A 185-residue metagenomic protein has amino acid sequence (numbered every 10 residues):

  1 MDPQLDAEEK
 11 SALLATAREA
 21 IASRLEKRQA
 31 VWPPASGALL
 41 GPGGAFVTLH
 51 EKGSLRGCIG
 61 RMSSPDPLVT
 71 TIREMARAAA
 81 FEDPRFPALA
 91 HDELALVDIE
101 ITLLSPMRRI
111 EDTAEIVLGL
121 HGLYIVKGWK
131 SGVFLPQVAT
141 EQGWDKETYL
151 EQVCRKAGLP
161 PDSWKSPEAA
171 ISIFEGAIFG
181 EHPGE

Functional and structural regions predicted by a protein language model:
M1-E185: Basic nucleic-acid-binding interfaces
